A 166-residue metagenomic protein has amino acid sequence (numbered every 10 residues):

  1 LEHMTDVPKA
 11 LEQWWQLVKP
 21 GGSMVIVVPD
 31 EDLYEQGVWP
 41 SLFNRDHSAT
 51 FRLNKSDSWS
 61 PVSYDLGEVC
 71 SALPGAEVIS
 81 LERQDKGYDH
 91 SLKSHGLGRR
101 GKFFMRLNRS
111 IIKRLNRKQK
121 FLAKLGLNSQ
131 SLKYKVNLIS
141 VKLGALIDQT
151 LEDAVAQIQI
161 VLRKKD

Functional and structural regions predicted by a protein language model:
L1-H3: Active-site recognition of the HExxH zinc-binding catalytic motif
T5-K19, S23-K165: S-adenosyl-L-methionine-dependent methyltransferase catalytic module, highlighting the catalytic core
